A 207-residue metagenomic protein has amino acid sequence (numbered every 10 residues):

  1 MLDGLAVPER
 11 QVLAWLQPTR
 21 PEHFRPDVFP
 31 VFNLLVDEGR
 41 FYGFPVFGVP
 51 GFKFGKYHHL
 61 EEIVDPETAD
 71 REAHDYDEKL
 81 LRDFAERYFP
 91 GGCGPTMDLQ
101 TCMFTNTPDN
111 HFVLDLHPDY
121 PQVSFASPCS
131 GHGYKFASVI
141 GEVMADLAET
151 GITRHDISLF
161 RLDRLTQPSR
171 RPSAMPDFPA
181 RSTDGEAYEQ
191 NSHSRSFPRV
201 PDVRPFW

Functional and structural regions predicted by a protein language model:
M1-Q122, R181-S192, F197-V203, W207: Active-site substrate-recognition segment that forms the wall of the catalytic cavity or substrate channel
P118-W207: C-terminal lid/capping helical subdomain adjacent to the catalytic/cofactor pocket in oxidative enzymes
